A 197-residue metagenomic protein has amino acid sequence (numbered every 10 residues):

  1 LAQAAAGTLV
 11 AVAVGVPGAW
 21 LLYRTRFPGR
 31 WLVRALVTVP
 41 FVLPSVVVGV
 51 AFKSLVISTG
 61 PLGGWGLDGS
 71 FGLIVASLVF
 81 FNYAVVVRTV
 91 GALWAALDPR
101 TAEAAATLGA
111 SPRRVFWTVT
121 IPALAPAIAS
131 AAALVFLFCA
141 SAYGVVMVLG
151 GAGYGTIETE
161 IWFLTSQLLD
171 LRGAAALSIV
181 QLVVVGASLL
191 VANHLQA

Functional and structural regions predicted by a protein language model:
L1-A95, I121-G150, A174-H194: Membrane-water interface segments at the C-terminal ends of transmembrane alpha-helices in multi-pass inner-membrane
F27, T101, A110-P112, Y143 (+1 more regions): Membrane-helix interface/capping residues of multi-pass secondary transporters
R34-V37, I57, P99-T107, T118 (+1 more regions): Short amphipathic alpha-helical coupling elements at transmembrane boundaries
A84, A102-A104, R114: Internal catalytic domains of large membrane-associated glycosyltransferases
G91-A102, P112: Membrane-helix/interface signature in polytopic inner-membrane proteins
L108-A110, P122: Glycine/proline-centered hinge or cleavage motifs at structural transition points of membrane proteins
R113, A192-A197: Transmembrane alpha-helical segments of polytopic membrane transport and secretion proteins
G144-L169: Glycine-rich helix-loop "coupling/hinge" segments at transmembrane-helix boundaries in multipass transporters
